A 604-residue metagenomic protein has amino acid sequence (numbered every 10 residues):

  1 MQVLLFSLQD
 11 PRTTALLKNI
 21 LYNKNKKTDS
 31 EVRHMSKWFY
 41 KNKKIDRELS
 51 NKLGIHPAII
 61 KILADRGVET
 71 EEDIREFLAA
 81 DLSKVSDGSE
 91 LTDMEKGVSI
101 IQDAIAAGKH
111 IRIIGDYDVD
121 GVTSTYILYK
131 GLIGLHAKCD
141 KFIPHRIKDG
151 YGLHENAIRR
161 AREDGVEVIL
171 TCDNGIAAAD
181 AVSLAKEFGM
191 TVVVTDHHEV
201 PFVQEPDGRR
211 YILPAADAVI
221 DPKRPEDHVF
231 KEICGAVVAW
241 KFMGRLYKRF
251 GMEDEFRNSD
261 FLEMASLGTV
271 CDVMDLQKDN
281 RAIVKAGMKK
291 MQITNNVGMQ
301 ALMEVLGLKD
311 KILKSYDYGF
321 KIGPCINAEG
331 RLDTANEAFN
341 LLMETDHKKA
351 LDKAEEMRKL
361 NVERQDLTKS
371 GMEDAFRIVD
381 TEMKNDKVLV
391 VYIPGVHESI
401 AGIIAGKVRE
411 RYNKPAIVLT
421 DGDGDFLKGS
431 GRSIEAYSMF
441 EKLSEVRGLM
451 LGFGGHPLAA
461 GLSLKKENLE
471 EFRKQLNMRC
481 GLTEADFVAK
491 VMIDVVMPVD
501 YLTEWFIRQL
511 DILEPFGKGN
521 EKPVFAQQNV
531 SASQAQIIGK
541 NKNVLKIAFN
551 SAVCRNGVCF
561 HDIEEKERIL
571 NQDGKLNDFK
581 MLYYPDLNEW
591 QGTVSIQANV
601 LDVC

Functional and structural regions predicted by a protein language model:
L8-Q9: Generic detector of N-terminal low-structure segments
R12-H34: Short, Lys/Arg-enriched N-terminal segments with co-localized hydrophobic residues within the first ~10-30 amino acids
E31-R33, S99, D103-K109, K349-Y392 (+2 more regions): Mid-to-C-terminal polyanion-binding domains and interfaces
F39-V168, E187-G189, E205-R209, A215 (+4 more regions): Hydrophobic helix-and-loop "lid/oligomerization" segment in the mid-to-C-terminal part of catalytic domains
R159-E232, A236, W240-R249, Q277: Active-site cavity-forming subdomains of large catalytic enzyme subunits
H197-H198, H397, H456, V544: Histidine-centered active-site/metal-ligand motif
